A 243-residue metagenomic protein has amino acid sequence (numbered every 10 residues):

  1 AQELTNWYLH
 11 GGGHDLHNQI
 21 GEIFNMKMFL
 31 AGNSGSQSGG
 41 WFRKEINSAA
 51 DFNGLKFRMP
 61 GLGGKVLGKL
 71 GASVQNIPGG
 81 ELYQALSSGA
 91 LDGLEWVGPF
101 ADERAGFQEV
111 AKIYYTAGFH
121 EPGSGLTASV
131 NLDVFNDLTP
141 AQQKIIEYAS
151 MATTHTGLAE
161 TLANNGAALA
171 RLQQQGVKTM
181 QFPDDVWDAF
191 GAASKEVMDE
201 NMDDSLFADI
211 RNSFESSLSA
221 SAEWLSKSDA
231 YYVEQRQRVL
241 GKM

Functional and structural regions predicted by a protein language model:
A1-L4, H14-D15, Q19-M243: N-terminal secretory/targeting leader peptides
W7-Y8: A structural signal for hydrophobic alpha-helical transmembrane segments in multi-pass membrane proteins
G11: Aromatic- and glycine-rich peptidoglycan recognition patches
